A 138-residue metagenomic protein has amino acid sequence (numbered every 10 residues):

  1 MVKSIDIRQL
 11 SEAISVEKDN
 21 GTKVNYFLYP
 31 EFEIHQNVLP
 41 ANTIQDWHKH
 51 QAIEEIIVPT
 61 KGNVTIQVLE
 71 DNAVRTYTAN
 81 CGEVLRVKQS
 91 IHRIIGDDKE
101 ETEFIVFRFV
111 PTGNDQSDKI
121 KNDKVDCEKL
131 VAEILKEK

Functional and structural regions predicted by a protein language model:
M1-Q36, D46, T76-Y77, C81 (+1 more regions): A short, N-terminal "cap"/entry segment at the start of jelly-roll beta-barrel domains of the cupin/DSBH fold
F32-I34, I44, E54, N63 (+1 more regions): Intrinsic-disorder/low-complexity, polar/charged segments enriched in Ser/Thr/Lys/Arg/Asp/Glu/Gln
L39, Q51-T65: Short, conserved beta-strand element in jelly-roll/cupin
I44-D46, T65, E83-I94: Histidine-centered metal-chelating micro-motifs
K49-Q51, D71, D97-E100: Short glycine/proline-enriched turns and hinge-like loops at secondary-structure junctions
D71-Q89: Short acidic-glycine-tyrosine-enriched beta hairpin
Q89-S117: Ligand-binding loop in jelly-roll beta-barrel domains
